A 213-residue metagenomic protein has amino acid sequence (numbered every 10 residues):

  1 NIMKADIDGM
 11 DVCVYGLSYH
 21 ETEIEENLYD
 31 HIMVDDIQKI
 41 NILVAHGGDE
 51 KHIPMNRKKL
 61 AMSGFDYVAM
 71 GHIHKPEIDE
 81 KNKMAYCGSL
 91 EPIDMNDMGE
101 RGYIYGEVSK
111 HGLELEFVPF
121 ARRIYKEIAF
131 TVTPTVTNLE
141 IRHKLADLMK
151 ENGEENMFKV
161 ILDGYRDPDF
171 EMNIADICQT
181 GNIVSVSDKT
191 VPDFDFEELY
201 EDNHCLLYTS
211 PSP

Functional and structural regions predicted by a protein language model:
N1-G102: His/Asp/Glu-rich metal-coordinating catalytic cores of metallo-dependent phosphodiesterases/hydrolases acting on
I2, H20, L90, S109 (+2 more regions): Short, solvent-exposed coil/turn elements at secondary-structure transition points
D11, M84, Y103, G112 (+2 more regions): A residue-level signal for beta-strand positions that form part of recognition/binding surfaces within mature
G16, Y105-V108, L162: Hydrophobic side chains in beta-strands
Y67-D79, Y105-L113, R142, D169-F170: Short, charge-rich amphipathic segments
A85-T135: A conserved active-site cap/scaffold subdomain adjacent to cofactor or substrate pockets
L113-P213: Accessory, non-catalytic peripheral segments of nucleic-acid enzymes
